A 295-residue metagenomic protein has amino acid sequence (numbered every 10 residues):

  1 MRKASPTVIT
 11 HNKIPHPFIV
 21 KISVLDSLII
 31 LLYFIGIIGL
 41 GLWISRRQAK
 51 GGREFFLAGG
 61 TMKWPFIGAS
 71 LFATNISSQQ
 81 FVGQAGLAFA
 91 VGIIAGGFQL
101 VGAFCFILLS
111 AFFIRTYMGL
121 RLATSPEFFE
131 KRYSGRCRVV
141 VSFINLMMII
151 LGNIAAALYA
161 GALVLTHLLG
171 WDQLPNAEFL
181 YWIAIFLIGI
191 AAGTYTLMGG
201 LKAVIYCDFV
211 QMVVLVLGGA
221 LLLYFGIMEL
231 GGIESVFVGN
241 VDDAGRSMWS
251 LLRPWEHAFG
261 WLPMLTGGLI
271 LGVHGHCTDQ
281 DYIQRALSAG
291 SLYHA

Functional and structural regions predicted by a protein language model:
M1-I19: N-terminal amphipathic/basic-hydrophobic helices that include classical n-h-c signal peptides and signal-anchor
F18-F81, T196-G199, L215-G218: Membrane-interface "cap" regions at the ends of multi-pass membrane proteins
I19-S23, L57-F66, G83-G97, E130 (+2 more regions): Loop-to-helix junctions at membrane interfaces in multi-pass transport proteins
K21-S45, A58, G86-L122, P126-E127 (+2 more regions): Extracellular loop-to-transmembrane helix junctions
L28, I35-R46, I107-R115, I154-L158 (+5 more regions): Structural signature of transmembrane alpha-helix termini at the membrane-water interface
Q48-G52, R121-S125, H276-Q280: Transmembrane helix boundary and interhelical loop/hinge segments in multi-pass membrane proteins
F72-A73, I94-L197, G267-G275: Helix-loop-helix module between adjacent transmembrane segments
